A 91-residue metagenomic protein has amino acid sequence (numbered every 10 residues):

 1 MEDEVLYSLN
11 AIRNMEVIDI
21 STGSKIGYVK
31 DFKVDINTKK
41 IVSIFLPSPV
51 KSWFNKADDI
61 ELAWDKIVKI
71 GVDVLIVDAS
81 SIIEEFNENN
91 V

Functional and structural regions predicted by a protein language model:
M1-V91: Peripheral interaction segments used for macromolecular assembly
